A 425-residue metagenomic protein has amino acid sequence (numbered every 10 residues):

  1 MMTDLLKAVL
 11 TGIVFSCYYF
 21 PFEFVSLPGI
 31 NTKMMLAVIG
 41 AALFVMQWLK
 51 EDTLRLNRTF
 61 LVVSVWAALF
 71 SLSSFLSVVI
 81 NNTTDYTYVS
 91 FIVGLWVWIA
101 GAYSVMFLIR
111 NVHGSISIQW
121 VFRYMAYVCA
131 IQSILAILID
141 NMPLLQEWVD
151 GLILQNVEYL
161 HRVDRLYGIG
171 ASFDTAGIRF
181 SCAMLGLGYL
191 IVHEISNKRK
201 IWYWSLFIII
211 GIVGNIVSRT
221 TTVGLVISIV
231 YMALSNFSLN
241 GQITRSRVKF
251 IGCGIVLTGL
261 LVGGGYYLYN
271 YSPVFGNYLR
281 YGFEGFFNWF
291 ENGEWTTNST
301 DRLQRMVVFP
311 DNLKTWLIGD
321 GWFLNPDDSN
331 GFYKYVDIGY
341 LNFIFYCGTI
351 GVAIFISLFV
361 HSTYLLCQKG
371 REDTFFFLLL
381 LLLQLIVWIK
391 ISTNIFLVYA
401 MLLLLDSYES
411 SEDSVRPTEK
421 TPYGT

Functional and structural regions predicted by a protein language model:
M1-D52, L72-I80, I386, V398-M401: N-terminal signal-anchor transmembrane segment
M1-L6, E51, N197, I243-V262 (+2 more regions): A juxtamembrane structural motif centered on a specific transmembrane helix
S64-L69, T83-R110, W120, Y124-M125 (+1 more regions): Aromatic-anchored transmembrane helix interface
W120-E147, G170-V217, T222-S235: Alpha-helical transmembrane segments of multi-pass inner-membrane proteins
D140, A233-F290: A membrane-periplasm/extracellular boundary helix in multi-pass inner-membrane enzymes that assemble envelope glycans
V149-I153, N277, E284-C347: Long extracytoplasmic/lumenal interhelical loops at the membrane interface of multi-pass membrane proteins
L185-Y189, I229-V230, F376-L385, I391-T425: Transmembrane alpha-helices of multi-pass inner-membrane enzymes
R199, V230-L234, S238, Y346-L385 (+1 more regions): Hydrophobic transmembrane alpha-helices and their immediate junctions
